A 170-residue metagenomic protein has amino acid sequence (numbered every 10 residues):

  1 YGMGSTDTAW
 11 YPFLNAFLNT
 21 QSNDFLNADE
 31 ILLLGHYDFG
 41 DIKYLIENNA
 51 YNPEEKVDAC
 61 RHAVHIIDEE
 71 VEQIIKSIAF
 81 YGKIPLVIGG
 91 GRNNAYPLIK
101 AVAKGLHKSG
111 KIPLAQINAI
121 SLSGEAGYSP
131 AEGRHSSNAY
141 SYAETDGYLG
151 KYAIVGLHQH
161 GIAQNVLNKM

Functional and structural regions predicted by a protein language model:
Y1-M170: Conserved alpha-helical scaffold segments that buttress catalytic/binding sites
